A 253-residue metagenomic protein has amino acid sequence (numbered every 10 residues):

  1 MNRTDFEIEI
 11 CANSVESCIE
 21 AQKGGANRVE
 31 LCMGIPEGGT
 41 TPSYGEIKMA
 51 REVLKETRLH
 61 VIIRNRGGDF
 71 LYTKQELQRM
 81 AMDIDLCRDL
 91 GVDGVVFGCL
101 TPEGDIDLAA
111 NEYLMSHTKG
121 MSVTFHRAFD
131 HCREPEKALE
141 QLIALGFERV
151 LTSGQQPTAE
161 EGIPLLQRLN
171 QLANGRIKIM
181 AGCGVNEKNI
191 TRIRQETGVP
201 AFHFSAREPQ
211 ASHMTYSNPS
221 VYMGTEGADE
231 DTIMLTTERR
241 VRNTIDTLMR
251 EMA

Functional and structural regions predicted by a protein language model:
N2-S14, I63-A81, L100, V123-E134: Active-site mouth loops of central-metabolism enzymes
F6-A12, V29-L31, L59-I63, V95-F97 (+4 more regions): Hydrophobic faces of well-ordered beta-strands that scaffold small-molecule active sites in alpha/beta enzyme cores
N13-K23, L71-I84, D130-L145, L169 (+1 more regions): Catalytic cores of alpha/beta
Q22-V29, L54-E56, G91-G94, H117-S122 (+4 more regions): Glycine-enriched alpha-helix->loop->beta-strand junction motifs that scaffold or abut catalytic
R28-T40, L86, L90-P102, F147-E160 (+1 more regions): Glycine-rich phosphate-binding active-site loops on the catalytic face of alpha/beta enzymes
G39-G67, I106-A128, I163-N186, A228-M252: Alpha-helix-loop-beta-strand connector modules within alpha/beta enzyme cores
V92-E148: Hydrophobic, well-structured mid-protein blocks that either form specific transmembrane helices
P102-D105, M180, V199-R240: Active-site pocket-lining/capping segments in soluble small-molecule metabolic enzymes
